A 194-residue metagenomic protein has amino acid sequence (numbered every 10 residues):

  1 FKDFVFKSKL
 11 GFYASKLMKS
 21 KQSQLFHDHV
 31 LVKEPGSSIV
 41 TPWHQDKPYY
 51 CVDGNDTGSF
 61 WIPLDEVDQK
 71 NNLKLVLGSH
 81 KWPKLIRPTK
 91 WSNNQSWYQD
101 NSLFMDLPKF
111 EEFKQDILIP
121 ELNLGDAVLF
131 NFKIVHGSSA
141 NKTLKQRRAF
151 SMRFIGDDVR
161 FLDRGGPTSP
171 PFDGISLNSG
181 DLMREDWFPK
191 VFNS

Functional and structural regions predicted by a protein language model:
F1-D28, V52: Signature of the catalytic double-stranded beta-helix
K7-G11, G36-P48: Short acidic (Asp/Glu) patches
H27-P35: Short, glycine/charge-rich beta-strand/loop segments that flank catalytic centers and engage negatively charged groups
H44, C51-D68, E121-L124, L129 (+1 more regions): Short, conserved beta-strand element in jelly-roll/cupin
Q45, N101-D116, Q146, G165-P171: Short, surface-exposed loop/helix-turn segments at secondary-structure junctions that function as lids/hinges flanking
D46-P48, T57, H136-N141: Glycine-rich phosphate/pyrophosphate-binding beta-alpha loops
D68-V135: Double-stranded beta-helix
P88-W91, L124-L129, K133-S194: Non-heme Fe(II)/2-oxoglutarate
